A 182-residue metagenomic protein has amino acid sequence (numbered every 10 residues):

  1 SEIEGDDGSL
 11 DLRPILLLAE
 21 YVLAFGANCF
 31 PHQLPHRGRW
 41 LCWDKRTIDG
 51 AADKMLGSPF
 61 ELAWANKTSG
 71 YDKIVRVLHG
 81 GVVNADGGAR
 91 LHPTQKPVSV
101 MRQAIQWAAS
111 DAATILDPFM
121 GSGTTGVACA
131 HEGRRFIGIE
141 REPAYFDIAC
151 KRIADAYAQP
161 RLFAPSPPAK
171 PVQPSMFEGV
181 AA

Functional and structural regions predicted by a protein language model:
S1-L116, S122-A182: Class I S-adenosyl-L-methionine-dependent methyltransferase catalytic core
